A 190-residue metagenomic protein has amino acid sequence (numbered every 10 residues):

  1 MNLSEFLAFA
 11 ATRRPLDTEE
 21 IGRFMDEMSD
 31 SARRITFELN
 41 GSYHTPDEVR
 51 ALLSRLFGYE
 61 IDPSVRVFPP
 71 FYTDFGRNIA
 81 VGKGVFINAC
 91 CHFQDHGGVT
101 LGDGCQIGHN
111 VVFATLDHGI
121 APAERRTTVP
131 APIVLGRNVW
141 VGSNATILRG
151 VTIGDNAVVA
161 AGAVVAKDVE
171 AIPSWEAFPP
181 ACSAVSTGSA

Functional and structural regions predicted by a protein language model:
M1-S64, P180-A190: Terminal amphipathic alpha-helical/low-complexity segments used for targeting or macromolecular assembly
F71-V81, F86-T152, F178-A190: Flexible, glycine/small-residue-enriched loop-and-beta-strand segment within the central core of proteins
T115, K167-I172: Short arginine-rich
W140, V158, S174-E176: Short-chain dehydrogenase/reductase
V151, I172-P173: Extracytoplasmic/periplasmic beta-strand context in beta-sandwich domains, especially the cupredoxin/COX2 CuA-binding
T152, A166-K167: Active-site/ligand-binding-proximal alpha/beta "capping" segment
